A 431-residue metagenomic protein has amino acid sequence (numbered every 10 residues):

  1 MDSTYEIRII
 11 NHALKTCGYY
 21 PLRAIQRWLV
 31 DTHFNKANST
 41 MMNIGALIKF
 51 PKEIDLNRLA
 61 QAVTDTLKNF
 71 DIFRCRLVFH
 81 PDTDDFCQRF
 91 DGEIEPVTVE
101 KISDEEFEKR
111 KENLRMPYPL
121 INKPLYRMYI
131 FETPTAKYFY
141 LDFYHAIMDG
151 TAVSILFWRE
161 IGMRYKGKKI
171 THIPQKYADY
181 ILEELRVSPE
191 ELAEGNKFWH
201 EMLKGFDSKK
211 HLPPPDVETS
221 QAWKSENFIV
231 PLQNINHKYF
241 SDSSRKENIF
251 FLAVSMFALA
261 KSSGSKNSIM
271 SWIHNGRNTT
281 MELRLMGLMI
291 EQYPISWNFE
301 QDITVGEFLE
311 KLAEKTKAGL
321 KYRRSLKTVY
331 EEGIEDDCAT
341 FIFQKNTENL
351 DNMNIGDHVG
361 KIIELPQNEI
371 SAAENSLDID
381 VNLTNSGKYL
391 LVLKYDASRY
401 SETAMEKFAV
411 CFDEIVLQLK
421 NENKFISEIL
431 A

Functional and structural regions predicted by a protein language model:
M1-A37, A60-E105, P124, K176-E226: Short amphipathic alpha-helices and their capping loops
D2, I10, L14-K15, K52-K68 (+7 more regions): A short, small/polar-residue-rich loop/turn motif at beta-strand boundaries within alpha/beta enzyme cores
D2-P51, A146-I147, R159, T219 (+3 more regions): N-terminal beta-alpha "docking/capping" segments at the starts of catalytic domains in thioester/acy l-group-handling
S3, T16, H33-I44, D71-C75 (+5 more regions): His-Asp-centered acyl/peptidyl-transfer active-site segments
T16, Y20-P21, F50-R74, L141-L156 (+5 more regions): Acyl activation and transfer enzymes in specialized metabolism, enriched for ANL adenylate-forming modules
L67-L141, I147-S154, G162-M163, S208 (+3 more regions): Acyl-thioester-dependent condensation/acyltransferase catalytic cores
F70, R74, S154, W158-I161 (+3 more regions): Extended, hydrophobic beta-loop-alpha segments that form or line the acyl/peptidyl-thioester binding and transfer paths
Y129-K176, A404-Q418: Active-site-proximal acidic secondary-structure segment that organizes catalysis
